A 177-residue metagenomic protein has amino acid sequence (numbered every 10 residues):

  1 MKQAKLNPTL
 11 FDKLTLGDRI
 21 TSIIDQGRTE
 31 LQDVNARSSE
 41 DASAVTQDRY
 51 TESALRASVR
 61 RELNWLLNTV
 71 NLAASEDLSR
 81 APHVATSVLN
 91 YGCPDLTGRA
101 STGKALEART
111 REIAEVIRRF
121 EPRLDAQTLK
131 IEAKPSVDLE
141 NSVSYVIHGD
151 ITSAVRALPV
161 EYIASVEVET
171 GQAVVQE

Functional and structural regions predicted by a protein language model:
M1-S101, T152-E177: Immediate N-terminus of the mature polypeptide
A85, N90-P135: Acidic, low-complexity glycine/serine/threonine-rich segments
E107-R111, R118, T128-E177: Short, Lys/Arg-rich amphipathic alpha-helical interaction segments that bind nucleic acids or acidic protein surfaces
